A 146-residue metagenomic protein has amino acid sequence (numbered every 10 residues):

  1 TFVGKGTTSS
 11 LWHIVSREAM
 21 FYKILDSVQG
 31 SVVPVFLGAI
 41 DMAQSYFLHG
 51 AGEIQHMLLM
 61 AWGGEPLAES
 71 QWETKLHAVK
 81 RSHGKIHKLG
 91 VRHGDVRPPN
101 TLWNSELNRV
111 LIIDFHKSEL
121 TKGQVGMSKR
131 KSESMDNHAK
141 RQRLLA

Functional and structural regions predicted by a protein language model:
T1-S27: ATP-binding glycine-rich loop module of kinase domains
T7, L37-I40, G63-A68: Residues forming the ATP-binding cleft of Hanks-type serine/threonine protein kinase domains
Y22, L48-E65: Short pocket-lining segment of the protein kinase catalytic domain that shapes the ATP-binding cleft
Q29-V32: Flexible N-lobe loop architecture of eukaryotic-like protein kinase catalytic domains
V35-E53: Short beta-strand micro-motifs within the conserved protein kinase catalytic domain, predominantly in the N-lobe
G64, P98, K117: Short, glycine/acidic-enriched loop or turn micro-motifs at the edges of active sites
E73-A78, H87-D95, W103-A146: C-lobe/activation-segment region of protein kinase-like
R81-S82: Conserved hydrophobic core/spine positions of the Hanks-type protein kinase catalytic domain
